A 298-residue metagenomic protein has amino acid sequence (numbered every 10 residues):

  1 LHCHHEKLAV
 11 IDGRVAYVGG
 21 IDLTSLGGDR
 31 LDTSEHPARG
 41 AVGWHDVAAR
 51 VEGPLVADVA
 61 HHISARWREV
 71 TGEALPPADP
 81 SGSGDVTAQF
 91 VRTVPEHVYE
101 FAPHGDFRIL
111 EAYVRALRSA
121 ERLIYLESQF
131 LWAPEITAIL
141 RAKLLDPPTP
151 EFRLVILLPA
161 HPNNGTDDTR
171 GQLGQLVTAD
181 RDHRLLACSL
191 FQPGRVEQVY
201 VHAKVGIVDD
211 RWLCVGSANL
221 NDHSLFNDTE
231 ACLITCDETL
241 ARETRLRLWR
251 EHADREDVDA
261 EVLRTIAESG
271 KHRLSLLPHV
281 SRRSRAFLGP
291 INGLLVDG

Functional and structural regions predicted by a protein language model:
L1-G298: Charged, low-complexity intrinsically disordered terminal segments
